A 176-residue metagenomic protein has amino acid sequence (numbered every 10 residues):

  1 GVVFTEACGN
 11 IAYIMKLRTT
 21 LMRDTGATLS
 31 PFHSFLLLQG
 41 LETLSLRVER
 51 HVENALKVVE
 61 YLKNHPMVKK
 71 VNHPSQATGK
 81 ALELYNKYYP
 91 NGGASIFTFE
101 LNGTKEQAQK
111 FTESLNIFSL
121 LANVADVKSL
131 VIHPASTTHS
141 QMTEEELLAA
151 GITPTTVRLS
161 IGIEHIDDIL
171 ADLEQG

Functional and structural regions predicted by a protein language model:
V2-I96, E100-L130: Active-site C-terminal subdomain of aminotransferase-like
R47, E113, S129-G176: PLP-dependent enzyme catalytic core of the Aspartate aminotransferase-like
